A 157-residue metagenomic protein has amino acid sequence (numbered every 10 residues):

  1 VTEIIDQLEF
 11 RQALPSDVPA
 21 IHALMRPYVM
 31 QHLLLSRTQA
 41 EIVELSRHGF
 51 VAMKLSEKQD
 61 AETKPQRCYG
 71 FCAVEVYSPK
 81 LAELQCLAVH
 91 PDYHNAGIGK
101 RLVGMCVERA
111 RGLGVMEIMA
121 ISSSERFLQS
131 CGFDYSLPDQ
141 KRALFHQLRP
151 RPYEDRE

Functional and structural regions predicted by a protein language model:
T2-L35, R67, E154-E157: Short amphipathic alpha-helix that is part of the acyltransferase structural core
M25-E62: Active-site rim helix/loop that mediates acceptor-substrate recognition in acyltransferases
L45, Y77, I121-S123: A short, compositionally biased micro-patch
V51, P65-E75, E83-A88: Conserved beta-strand in the GNAT
K54-S56, F145-R151: Short beta-strand-to-coil "C-cap" segments at the C-terminal boundary of structured domains/repeats, marking
V76-Q85, H94, P138-Q140: A conserved beta-turn-beta hairpin within the catalytic core of GNAT-like acetyltransferases that forms part
V89, N95-E108: Conserved acetyl-CoA-binding loop-helix of GNAT-fold acetyltransferases
G112, M116, S122-R142: Conserved active-site alpha-helix within GNAT-family acetyltransferase domains
